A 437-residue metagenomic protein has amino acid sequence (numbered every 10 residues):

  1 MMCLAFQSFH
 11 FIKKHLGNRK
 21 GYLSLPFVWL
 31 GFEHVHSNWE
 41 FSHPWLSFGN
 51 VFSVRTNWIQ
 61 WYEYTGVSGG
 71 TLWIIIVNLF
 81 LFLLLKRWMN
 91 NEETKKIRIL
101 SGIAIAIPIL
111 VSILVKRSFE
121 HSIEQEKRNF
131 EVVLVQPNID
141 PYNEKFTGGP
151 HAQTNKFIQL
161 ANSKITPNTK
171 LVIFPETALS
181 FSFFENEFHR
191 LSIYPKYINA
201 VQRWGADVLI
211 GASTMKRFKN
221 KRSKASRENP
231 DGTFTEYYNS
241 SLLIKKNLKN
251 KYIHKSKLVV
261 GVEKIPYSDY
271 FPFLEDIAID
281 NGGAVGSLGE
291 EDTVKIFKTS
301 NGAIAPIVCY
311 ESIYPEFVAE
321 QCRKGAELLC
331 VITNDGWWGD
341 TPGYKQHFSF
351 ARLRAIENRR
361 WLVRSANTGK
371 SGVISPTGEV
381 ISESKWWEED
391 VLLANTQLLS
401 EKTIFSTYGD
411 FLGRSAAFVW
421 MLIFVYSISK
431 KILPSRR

Functional and structural regions predicted by a protein language model:
M1-F119, G339-D340, A351-R354, A366-I374 (+2 more regions): Membrane-embedded alpha-helical bundles of multi-pass enzymes that act on lipidic or dolichyl-linked glycan substrates
F11, R87, Q159-S163, E320: A generic secondary-structure signal
L16, S37-S68, P195, E228-P315: Active-site catalytic loop in hydrolytic enzyme cores
P26, L171, A178-L179, E187-K216 (+3 more regions): CN hydrolase (nitrilase-like) catalytic-core segments centered on the catalytic cysteine and neighboring Lys/Glu
P108-V111, T147-G148, C330: Class I S-adenosylmethionine
K116-K264, T293-S300, P306, Y310: Soluble catalytic regions of membrane-associated enzymes that act on cell-envelope and secretory-pathway components
D231-K255, K370-N395: Amphipathic beta-strand/beta-sheet edge segments enriched in Tyr/Trp
